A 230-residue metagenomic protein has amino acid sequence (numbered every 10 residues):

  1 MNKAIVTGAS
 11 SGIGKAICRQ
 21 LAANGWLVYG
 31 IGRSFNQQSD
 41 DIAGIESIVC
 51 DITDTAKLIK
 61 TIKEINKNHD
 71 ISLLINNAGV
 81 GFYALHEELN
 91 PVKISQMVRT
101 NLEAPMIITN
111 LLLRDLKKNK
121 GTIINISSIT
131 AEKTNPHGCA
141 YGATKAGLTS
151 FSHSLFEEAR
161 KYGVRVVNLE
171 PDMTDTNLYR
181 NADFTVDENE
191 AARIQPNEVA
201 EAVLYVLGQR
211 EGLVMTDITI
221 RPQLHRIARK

Functional and structural regions predicted by a protein language model:
S10-S11: Conserved glycine-rich cofactor-binding loop
N77-Y83: Conserved NAD(P)H cofactor-binding loop of Rossmann-fold oxidoreductase domains
L85-H86, N90-V98: Substrate-binding pocket helix/loop in short-chain dehydrogenase/reductase
T109, T144: Active-site helix of classical SDR
D115, K133, S154-V164: Active-site-adjacent segment of SDR/Rossmann-fold oxidoreductases
S128: Residue(s) in the substrate-gating loop at a strand-loop-helix junction that position the organic substrate next
N168-L169, V186-A228: C-terminal helical subdomain
